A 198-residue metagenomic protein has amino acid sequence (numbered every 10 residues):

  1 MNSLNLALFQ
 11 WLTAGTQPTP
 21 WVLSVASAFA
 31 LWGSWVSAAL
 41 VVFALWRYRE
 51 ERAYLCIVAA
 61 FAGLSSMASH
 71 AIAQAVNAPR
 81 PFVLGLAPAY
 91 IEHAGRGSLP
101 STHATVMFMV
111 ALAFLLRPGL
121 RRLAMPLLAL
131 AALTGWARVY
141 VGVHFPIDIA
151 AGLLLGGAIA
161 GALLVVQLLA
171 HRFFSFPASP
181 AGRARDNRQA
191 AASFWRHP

Functional and structural regions predicted by a protein language model:
M1-S37, S69-R96, A178-P198: N-terminal transmembrane-helix/juxtamembrane module of multi-pass inner/ER membrane proteins
T19-W21, R49-L55, F82, G119-M125: Membrane-helix interface segments
A28-L31, W35, I57, R122-A129: Alpha-helical transmembrane segments of integral membrane proteins
W35, F61-S65, G152, G156: Hydrophobic alpha-helical membrane-embedded or membrane-associated segments
A39-A68: Interfacial segments of alpha-helical transmembrane regions
V42, A68, I72, V76 (+1 more regions): Alpha-helical membrane-inserting segments
A59-Q74, A124-A137: Small-polar-interrupted transmembrane alpha-helices in polytopic inner-membrane proteins
I91-P198: Membrane-embedded catalytic cores of phosphoryl/pyrophosphoryl-handling enzymes
